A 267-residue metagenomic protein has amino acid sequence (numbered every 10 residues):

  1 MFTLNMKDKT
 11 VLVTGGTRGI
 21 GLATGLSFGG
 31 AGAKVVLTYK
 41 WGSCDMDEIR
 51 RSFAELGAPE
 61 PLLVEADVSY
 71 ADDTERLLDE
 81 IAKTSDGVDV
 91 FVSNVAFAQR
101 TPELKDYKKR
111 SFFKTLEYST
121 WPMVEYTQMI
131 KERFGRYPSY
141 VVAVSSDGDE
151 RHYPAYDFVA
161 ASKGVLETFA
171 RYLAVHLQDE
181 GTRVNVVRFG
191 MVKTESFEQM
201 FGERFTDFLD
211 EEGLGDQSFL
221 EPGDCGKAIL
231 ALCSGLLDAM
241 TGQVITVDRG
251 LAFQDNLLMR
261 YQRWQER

Functional and structural regions predicted by a protein language model:
F2, T241-R267: Short C-terminal tail/terminal secondary-structure segment of NAD(P)H-dependent dehydrogenase/reductase domains
T17-G19: Conserved glycine-rich cofactor-binding loop
A31-E48: Conserved glycine-rich Rossmann-like NAD(P)H-binding loop of the short-chain dehydrogenase/reductase
E75, A96-T115, E132, A155-F158 (+2 more regions): Conserved mid-core segment of classical short-chain dehydrogenase/reductases
F97, T115, Y137-D179, M191-V192: Catalytic loop of short-chain dehydrogenase/reductase
K105-V124, V142, L166: Catalytic Tyr-X3-Lys loop
E132, V175-H176, D238: Alpha-helical segment proximal to the catalytic Tyr-Lys
V186, R204-G250: C-terminal helical subdomain
